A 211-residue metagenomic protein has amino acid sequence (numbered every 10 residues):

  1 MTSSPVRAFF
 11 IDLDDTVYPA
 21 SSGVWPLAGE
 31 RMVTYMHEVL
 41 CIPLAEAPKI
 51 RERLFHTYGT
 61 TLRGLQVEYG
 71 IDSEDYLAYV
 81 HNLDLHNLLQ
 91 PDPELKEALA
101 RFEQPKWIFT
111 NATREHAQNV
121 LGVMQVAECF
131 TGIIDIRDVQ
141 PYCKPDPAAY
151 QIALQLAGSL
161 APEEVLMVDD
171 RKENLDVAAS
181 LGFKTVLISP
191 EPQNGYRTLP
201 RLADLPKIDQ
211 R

Functional and structural regions predicted by a protein language model:
M1-R7, A100, W107, T113-R114 (+1 more regions): Asp-based, Mg2+/Mn2+-dependent phosphohydrolase catalytic module
T2-E94, E115: N-terminal helical cap/lid subdomain that shapes the substrate entry/recognition surface in HAD-like hydrolases
S21, I50-R51, N87, P105-K106 (+2 more regions): A generic structural signal for short
M36, P43-L44, S73, K106 (+2 more regions): Secondary-structure boundary/capping signal
N87, P91, F109, Y142: Residue-level marker of regulatory loop/turn positions in helix-turn-helix DNA-binding domains and in histidine
E94-E103: Catalytic-core regions built around general acid/base machinery
